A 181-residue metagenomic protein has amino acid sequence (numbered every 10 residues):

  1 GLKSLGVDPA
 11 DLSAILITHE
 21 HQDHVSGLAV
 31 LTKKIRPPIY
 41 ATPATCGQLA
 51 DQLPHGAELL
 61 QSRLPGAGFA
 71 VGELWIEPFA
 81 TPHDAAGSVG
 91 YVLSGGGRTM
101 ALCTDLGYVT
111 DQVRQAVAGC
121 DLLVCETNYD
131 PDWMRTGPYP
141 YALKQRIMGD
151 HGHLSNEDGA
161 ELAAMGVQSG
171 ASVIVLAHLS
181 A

Functional and structural regions predicted by a protein language model:
G1-A41: Active-site metal-binding motif and surrounding structural segment of the metallo-beta-lactamase
G1-S4, A10, R63-L122: Core dinuclear metal-dependent hydrolase active-site scaffold
V7, P54-H55, Q168: Helix N-cap/coil-helix junction residues
P9-L12, T32-I35, G96-R98, S169-V175: Short, surface-exposed connector motifs at secondary-structure boundaries
L12-E20, Y40-P43, A101-T104, V124-E126 (+1 more regions): Active-site neighborhood of phospho(di)ester-bond hydrolases with catalytic His/Asp-centered motifs
I17-L28, C46, A50, G66 (+1 more regions): Structured catalytic core of nucleotide-sugar glycosyltransferases
H21-V25, C46-Q48, A85-A86, Y108-D111 (+2 more regions): Active-site environment of divalent metal-dependent phosphoester hydrolases
D111-A181: Cap/insert and terminal regions of metallo-dependent hydrolase folds
